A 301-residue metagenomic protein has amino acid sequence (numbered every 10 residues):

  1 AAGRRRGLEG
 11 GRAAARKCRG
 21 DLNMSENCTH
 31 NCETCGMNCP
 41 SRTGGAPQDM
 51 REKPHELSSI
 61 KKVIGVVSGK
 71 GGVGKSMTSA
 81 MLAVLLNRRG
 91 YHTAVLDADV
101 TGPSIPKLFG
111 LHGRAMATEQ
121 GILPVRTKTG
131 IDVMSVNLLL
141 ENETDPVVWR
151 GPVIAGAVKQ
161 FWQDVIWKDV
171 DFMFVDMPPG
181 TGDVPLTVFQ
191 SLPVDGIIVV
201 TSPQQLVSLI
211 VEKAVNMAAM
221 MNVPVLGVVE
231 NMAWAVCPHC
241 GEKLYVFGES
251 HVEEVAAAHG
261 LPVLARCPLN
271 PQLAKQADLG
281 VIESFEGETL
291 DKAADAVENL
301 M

Functional and structural regions predicted by a protein language model:
A1-N23: Short, Lys/Arg-enriched N-terminal segments with co-localized hydrophobic residues within the first ~10-30 amino acids
S25-Q48, V215-M301: C-terminal lobe/tail of nucleotide-utilizing enzymes
H55-K61: Phosphate-binding P-loop
K62-V100, V215: Walker A/P-loop phosphate-binding motif and the immediately C-terminal alpha-helix
H92-T93, A98-E143, V148, A155: Phosphate-binding loop that captures ATP/GTP phosphates
M134, M177, Q190, L300: Glycine-rich phosphate-binding loops of nucleotide-dependent enzymes
L140-V188: Phosphate-binding/switch loop-helix module in NTP-utilizing enzymes
P185-Q205: Inter-motif core of Ras-like GTPase G domains
